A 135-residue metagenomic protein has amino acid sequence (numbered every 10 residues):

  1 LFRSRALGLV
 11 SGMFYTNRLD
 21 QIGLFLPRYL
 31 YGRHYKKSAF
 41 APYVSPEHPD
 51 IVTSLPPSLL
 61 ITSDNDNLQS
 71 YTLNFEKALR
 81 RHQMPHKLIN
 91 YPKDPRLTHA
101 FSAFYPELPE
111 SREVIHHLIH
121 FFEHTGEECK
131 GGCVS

Functional and structural regions predicted by a protein language model:
F2-S135: Alpha/beta-hydrolase superfamily serine-hydrolase fold, recognizing
